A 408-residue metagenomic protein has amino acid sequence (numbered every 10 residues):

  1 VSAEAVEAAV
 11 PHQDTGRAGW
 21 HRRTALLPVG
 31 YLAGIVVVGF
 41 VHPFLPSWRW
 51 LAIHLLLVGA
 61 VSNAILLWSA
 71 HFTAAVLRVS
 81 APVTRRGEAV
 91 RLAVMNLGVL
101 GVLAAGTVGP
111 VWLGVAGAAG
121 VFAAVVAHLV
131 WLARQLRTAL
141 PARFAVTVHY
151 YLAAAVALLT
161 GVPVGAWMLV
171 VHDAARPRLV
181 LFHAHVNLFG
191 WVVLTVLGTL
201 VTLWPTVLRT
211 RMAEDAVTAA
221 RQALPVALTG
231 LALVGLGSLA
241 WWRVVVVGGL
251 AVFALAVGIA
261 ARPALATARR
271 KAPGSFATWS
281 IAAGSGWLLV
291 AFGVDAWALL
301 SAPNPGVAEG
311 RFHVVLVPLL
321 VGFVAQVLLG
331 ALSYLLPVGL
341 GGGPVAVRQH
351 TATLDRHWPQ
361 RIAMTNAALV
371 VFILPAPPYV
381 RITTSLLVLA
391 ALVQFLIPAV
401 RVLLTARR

Functional and structural regions predicted by a protein language model:
V1-R408: Hydrophobic alpha-helical transmembrane segments of multi-pass integral membrane proteins
